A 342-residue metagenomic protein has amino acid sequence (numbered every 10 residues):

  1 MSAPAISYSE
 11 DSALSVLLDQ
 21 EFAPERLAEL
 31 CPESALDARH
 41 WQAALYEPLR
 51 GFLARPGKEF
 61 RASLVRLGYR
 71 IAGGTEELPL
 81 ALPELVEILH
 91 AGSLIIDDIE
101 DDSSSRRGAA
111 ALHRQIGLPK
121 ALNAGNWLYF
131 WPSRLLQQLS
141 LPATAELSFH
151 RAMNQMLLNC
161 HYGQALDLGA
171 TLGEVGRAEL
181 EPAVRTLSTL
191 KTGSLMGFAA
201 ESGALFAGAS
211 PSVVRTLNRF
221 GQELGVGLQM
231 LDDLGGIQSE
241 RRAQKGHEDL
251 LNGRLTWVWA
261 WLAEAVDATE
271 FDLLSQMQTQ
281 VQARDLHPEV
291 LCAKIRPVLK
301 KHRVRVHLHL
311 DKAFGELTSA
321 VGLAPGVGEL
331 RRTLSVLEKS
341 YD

Functional and structural regions predicted by a protein language model:
M1-A35: N-terminal amphipathic/basic leader segments beginning at the initiator methionine
L14, E21, E25, L30 (+5 more regions): Amphipathic alpha-helices that form helix-helix packing interfaces
L17, P48, K294, V298 (+1 more regions): Charge-rich, solvent-exposed alpha-helical interaction surfaces
R39-F271: Mg2+-dependent prenyl diphosphate-binding active-site environment of isoprenoid biosynthetic enzymes
D249-N252, H307-L310, V327-R332: Amphipathic alpha-helical protein-interaction segments enriched in hydrophobic
L273-T318: Mobile late-domain/C-terminal helix-loop "cap" segments that border catalytic sites or the cytosolic face
V321-D342: Short, amphipathic C-terminal "tail helix"
